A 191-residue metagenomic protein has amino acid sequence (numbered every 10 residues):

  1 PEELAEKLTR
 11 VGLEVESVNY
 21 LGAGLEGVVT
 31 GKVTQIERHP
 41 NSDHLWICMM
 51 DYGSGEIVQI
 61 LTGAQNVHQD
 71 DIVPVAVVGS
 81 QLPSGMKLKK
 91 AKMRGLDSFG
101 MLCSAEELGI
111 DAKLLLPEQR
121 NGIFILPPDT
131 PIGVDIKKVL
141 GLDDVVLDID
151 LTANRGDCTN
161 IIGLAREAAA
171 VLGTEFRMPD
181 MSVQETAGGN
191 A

Functional and structural regions predicted by a protein language model:
P1-G189: Phosphate-backbone binding interfaces of nucleic-acid-interacting proteins
